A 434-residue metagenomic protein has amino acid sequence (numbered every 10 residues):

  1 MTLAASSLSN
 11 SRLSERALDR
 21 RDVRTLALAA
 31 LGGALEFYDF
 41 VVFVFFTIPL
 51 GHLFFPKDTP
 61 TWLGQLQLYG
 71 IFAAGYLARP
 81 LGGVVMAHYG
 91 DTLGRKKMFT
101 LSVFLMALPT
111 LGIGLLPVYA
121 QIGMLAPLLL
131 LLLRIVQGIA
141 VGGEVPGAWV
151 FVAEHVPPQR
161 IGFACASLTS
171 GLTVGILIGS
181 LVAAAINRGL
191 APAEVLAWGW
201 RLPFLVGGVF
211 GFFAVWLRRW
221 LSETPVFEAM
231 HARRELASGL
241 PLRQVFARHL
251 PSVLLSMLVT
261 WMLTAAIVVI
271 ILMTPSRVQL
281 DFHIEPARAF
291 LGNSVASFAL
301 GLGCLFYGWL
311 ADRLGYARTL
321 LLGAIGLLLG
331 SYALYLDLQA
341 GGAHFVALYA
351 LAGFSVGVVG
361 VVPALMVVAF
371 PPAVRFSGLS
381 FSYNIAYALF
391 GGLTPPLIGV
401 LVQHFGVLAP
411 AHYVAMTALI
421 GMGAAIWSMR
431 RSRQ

Functional and structural regions predicted by a protein language model:
V44, L250-A299, G391: Extracytoplasmic gate region of multi-pass secondary transporters
T47-L81: Extracellular/periplasmic helix-loop-helix junction of adjacent transmembrane segments in MFS-like secondary
G83-R95, C304-G315: Helix-to-loop junctions at the C-terminal end of transmembrane segments in multipass secondary transporters
T92-F104, R313-A324: Cytoplasmic membrane-interface "Motif A"-like loop-to-helix N-cap segments of 12-TM Major Facilitator Superfamily
F104-I122, I325-Q339: C-terminal ends and interior cores of transmembrane alpha-helices in multi-pass membrane transporters/permeases
F163-N187, Y383-T394: Glycine-rich segments within core transmembrane alpha-helices of 12-TM secondary carriers
A317-V362: C-terminal transmembrane helical hairpin of 12-TM major facilitator-type secondary transporters
A373-V402: A late C-terminal transmembrane helix in Major Facilitator Superfamily
